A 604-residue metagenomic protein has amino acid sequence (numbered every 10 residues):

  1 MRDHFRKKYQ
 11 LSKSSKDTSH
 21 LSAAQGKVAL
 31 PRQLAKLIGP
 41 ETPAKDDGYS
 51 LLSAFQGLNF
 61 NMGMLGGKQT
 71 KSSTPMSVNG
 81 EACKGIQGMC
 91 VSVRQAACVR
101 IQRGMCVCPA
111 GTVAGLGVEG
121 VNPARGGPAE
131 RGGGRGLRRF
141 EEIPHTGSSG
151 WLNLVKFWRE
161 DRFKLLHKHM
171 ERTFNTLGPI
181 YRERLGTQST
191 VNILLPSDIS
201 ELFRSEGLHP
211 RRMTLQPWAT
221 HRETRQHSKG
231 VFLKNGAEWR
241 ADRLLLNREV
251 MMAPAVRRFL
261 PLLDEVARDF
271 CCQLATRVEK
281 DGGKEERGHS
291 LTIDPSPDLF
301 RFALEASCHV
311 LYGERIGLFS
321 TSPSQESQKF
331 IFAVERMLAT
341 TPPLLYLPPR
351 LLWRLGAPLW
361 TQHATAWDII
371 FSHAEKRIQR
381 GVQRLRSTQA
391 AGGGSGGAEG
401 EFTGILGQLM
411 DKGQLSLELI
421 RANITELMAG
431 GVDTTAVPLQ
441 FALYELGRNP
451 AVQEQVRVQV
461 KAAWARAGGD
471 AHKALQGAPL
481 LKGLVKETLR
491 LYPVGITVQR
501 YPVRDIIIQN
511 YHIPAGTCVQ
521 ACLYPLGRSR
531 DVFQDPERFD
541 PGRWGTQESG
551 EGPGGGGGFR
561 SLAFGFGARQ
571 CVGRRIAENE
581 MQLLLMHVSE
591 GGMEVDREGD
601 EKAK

Functional and structural regions predicted by a protein language model:
P109-A110, L116, P128, R315 (+1 more regions): Cytochrome P450 catalytic core segment centered on helix I
G111, R184-V191, P254-E265, T276-H309 (+5 more regions): Cytochrome P450
G127-D161, L166-R258, L262, V266 (+3 more regions): Cytochrome P450 substrate-recognition site 1
F157-G178, S372, G468-Q509, R530: Conserved cytochrome P450 K-helix E-x-x-R motif and the immediately C-terminal K′/meander segment
M251-A255, E286, H363-L439, A471-A478 (+1 more regions): Conserved cytochrome P450 catalytic core segment spanning the I/J/K helices
T434-Q453, R457-Q459, R575-E590: Cytochrome P450 catalytic-core helices
A521-E551: Conserved cytochrome P450 K-helix/beta-meander segment immediately N-terminal to the heme-binding cysteine loop
T546-M581: Cytochrome P450 heme-thiolate "Cys pocket" and heme-binding signature region
